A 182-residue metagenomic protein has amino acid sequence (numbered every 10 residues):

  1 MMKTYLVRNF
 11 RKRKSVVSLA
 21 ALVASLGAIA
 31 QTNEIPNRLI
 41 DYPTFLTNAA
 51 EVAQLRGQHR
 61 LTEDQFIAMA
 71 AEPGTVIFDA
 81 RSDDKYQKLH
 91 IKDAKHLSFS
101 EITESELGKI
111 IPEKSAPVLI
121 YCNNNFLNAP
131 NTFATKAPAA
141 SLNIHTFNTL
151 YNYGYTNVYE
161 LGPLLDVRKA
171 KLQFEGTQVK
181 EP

Functional and structural regions predicted by a protein language model:
K3-L19, L26, A30-G57, Q87-I91 (+2 more regions): Rhodanese-like catalytic fold shared by cysteine-dependent sulfurtransferases and DSP/PTP-type phosphatases
L55-M69: A short, well-structured juxtamembrane/interface segment
Q65, R81, H145: Short Gly/charged-rich anion-binding patches and loops
A68, V76, K85-K88: Short, solvent-exposed loop/turn elements at domain surfaces
A68-E72, I111-K114: Flexible, charged surface loops at secondary-structure boundaries
G74-T75, P117: Short, surface-exposed beta-edge/turn micro-motifs
V76-R81, A94-L97: Short hydrophobic beta-strand that contains or immediately precedes a catalytic carboxylate
